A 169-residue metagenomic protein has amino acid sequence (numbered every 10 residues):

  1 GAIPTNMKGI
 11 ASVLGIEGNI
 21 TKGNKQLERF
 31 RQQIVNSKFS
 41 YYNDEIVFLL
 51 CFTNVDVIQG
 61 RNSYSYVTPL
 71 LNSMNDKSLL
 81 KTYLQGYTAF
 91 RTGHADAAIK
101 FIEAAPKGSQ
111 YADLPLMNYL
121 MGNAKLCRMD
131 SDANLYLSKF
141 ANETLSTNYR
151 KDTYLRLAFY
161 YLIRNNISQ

Functional and structural regions predicted by a protein language model:
G1-L50, D56, Y66-P69: Short coil/linker segments at helix-helix boundaries
P4-N6, S40-L49, M74-L84, Q110-L120 (+1 more regions): Generic helix N-cap/helix-start motif at coil->alpha-helix transitions
S12-E17, R31-S37, T68-S78, E103-D113 (+1 more regions): Solenoid-like repeat scaffolds
E17, V57, R61, T92 (+2 more regions): Structural motif corresponding to the intra-repeat A-B loop/turn of tetratricopeptide repeats
G23, S63, V67, A98 (+1 more regions): Single-residue signature of alpha-solenoid repeat helices
N43, T53-N72, D76-Y83, F90-H94: Signature for the C-terminal beta-barrel architecture of outer-membrane proteins
F52, Y87, M121-N123, R156-F159: Residue-level recognition of tetratricopeptide repeat
S131, S138-S168: Repeat-solenoid scaffold signature
